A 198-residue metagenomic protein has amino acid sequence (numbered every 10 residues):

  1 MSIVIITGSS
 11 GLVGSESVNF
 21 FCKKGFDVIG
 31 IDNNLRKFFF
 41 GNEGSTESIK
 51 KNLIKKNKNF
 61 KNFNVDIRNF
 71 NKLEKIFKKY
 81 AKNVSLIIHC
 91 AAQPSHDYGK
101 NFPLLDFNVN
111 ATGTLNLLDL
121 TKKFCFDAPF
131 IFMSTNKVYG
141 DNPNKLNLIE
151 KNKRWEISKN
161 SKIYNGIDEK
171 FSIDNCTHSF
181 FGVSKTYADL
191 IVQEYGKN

Functional and structural regions predicted by a protein language model:
M1-N198: N-terminal Rossmann-like NAD(P)+-binding domain of SDR-like oxidoreductases, especially those catalyzing
